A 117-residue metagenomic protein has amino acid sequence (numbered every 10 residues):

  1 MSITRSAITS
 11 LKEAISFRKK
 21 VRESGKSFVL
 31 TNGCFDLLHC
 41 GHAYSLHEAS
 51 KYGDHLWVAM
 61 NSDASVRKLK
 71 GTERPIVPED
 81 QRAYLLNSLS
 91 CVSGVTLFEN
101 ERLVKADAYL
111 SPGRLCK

Functional and structural regions predicted by a protein language model:
M1-K117: Nucleotidyltransferase catalytic core that binds NTPs
